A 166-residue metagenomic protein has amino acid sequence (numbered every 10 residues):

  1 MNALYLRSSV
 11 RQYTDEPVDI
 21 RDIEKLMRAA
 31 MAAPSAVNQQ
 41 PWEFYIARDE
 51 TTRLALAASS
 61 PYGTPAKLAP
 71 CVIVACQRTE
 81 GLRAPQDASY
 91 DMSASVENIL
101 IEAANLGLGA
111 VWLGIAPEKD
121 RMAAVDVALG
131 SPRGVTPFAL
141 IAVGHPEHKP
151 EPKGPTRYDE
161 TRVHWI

Functional and structural regions predicted by a protein language model:
M1-I166: Acidic, surface-exposed loops and disordered segments
